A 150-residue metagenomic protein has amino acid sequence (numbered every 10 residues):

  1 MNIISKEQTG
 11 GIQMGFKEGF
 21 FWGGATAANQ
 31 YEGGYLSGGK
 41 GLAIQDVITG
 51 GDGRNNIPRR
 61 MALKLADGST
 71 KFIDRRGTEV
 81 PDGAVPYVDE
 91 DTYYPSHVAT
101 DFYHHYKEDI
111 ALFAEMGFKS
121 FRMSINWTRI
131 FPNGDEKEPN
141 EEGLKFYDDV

Functional and structural regions predicted by a protein language model:
N2-V150: Non-catalytic accessory regions flanking glycosidase/transglycosidase catalytic cores in CAZymes
